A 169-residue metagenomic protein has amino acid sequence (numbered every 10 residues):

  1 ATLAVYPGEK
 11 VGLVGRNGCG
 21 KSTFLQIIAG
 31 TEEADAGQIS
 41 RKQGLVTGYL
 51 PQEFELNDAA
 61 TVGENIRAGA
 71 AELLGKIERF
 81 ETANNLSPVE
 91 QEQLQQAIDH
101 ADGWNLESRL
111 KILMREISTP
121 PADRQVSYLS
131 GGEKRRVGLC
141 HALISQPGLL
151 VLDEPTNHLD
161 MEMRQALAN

Functional and structural regions predicted by a protein language model:
A1-N169: ABC ATP-binding cassette signature C-motif
